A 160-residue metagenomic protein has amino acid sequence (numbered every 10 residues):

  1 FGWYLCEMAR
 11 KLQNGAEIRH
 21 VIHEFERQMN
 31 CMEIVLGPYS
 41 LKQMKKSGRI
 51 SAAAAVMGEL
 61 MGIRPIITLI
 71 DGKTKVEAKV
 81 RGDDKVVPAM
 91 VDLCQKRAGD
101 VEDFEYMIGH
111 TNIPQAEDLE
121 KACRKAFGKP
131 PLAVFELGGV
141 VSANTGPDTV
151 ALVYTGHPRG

Functional and structural regions predicted by a protein language model:
F1-G160: Mixed-charge interfacial surface used for oligomerization/domain docking and macromolecular partner engagement
